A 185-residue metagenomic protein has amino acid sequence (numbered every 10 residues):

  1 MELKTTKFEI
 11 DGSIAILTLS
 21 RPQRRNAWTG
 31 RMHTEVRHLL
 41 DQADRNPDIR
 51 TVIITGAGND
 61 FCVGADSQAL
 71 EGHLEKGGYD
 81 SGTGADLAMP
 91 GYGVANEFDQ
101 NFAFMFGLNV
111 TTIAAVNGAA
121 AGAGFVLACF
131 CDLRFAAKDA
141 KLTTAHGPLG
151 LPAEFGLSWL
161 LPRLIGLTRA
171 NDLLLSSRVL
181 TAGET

Functional and structural regions predicted by a protein language model:
M1-A57, H73: Conserved CoA-thioester-binding segment of acyl-CoA-metabolizing enzymes
L17, I54, D66, L127-A128 (+1 more regions): Hydrophobic/aromatic residues within transmembrane alpha-helices of multi-pass small-molecule transporters
S20, A65, N117: Histidine-centered beta-alpha loop that forms part of the nucleotide-sugar donor binding/catalytic region in diverse
R31, E35, E97, F104: Charged catalytic carboxylate motif
G56-A103, L149-G150: Glycine- (often His-adjacent) and acidic-residue-rich active-site loop that binds/positions the CoA thioester
A103-E184: Crotonase-fold acyl-CoA enzyme core
